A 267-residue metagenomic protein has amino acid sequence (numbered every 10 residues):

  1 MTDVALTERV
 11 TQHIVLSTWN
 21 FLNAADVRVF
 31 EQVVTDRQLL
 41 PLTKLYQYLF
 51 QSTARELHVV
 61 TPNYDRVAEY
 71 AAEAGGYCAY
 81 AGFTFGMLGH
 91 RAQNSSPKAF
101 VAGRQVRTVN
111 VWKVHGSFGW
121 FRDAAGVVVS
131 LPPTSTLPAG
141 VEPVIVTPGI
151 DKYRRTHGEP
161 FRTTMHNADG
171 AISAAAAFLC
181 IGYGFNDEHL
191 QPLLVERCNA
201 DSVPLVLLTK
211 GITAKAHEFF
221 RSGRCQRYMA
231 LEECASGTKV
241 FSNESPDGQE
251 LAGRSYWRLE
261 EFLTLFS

Functional and structural regions predicted by a protein language model:
M1-Q105, M165, D187-L194: Active-site periphery "cap/insert" segments of enzyme catalytic domains
Q32-Q38, Y153-P160, Y183-G184: Short, flexible loop segments at the rims of nucleotide/cofactor-binding pockets, characterized by
L57-V59, V111, L205: Hydrophobic/aromatic residues located in beta-strands of well-ordered beta-sheets within soluble catalytic
A68-Y70, W120-A124, H189, A216: Short helix/loop capping segments that flank catalytic or ligand/cofactor-binding pockets
V101, E159, H166-S267: SIR2/sirtuin-family catalytic core signature
P132-A171: Acidic, metal/cofactor-coordinating or nucleic-acid-engaging core segments within structured domains
